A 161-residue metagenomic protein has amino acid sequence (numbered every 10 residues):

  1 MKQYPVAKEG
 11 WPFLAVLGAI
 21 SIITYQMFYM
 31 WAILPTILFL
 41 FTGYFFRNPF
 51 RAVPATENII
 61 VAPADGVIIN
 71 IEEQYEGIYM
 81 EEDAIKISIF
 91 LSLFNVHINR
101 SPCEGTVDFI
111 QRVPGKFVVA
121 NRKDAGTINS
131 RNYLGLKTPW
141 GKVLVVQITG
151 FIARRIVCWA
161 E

Functional and structural regions predicted by a protein language model:
M1-E161: Contiguous, well-folded functional domains in the mature portion of proteins
